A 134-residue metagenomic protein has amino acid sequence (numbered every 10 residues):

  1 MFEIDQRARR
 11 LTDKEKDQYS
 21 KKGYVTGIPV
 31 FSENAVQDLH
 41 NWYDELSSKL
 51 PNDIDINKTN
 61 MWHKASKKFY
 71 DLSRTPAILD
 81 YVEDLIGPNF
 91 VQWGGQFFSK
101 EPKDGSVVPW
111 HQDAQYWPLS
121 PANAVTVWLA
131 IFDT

Functional and structural regions predicted by a protein language model:
M1-K22, T26-L119: Non-heme Fe(II)-dependent double-stranded beta-helix
H111, P118-T134: Short, conserved beta-strand element in jelly-roll/cupin
